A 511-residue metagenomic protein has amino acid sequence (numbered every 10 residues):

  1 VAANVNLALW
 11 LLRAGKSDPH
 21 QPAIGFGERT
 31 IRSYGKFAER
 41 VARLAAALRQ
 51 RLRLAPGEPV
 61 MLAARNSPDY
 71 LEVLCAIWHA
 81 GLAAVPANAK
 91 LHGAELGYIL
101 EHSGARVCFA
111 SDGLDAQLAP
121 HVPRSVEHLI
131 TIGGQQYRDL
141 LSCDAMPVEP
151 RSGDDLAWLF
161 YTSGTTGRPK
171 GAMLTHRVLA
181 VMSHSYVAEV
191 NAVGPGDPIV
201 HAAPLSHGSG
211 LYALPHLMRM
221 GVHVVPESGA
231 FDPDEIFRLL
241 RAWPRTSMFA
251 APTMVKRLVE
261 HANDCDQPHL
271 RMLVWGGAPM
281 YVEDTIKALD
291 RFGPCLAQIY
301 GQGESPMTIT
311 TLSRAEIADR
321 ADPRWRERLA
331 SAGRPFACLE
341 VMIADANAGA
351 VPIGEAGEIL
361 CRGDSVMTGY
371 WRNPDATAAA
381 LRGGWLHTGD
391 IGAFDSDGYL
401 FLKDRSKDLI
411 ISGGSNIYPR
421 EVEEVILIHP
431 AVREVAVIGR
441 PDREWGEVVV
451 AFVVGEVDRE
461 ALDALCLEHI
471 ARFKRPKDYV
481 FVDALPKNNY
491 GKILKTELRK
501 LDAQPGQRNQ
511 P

Functional and structural regions predicted by a protein language model:
A2-N4, P19-H20, D144-Y161, R168 (+2 more regions): Conserved pre-ATP/AMP-binding loop-to-beta segment of ANL
A3, T30, A45-L91, A202 (+1 more regions): Conserved AMP-binding/adenylate-forming
I31-G35, A157-H184: Conserved AMP-binding A3 loop
Y70, L91, C108, M248 (+5 more regions): AMP-binding/adenylate-forming catalytic core of the ANL superfamily
G113-D154, R168: ANL superfamily adenylate-forming
A180-P198, S206-T246, H261: Conserved AMP-binding/adenylation subdomain of ANL enzymes
R245-A250, V259-E327, E340, N347-A350: Gly/Ser/Thr-rich phosphate-binding loop
R334-C338, A346-A379, I417: Conserved ATP/PPi-binding loop(s) of AMP-dependent carboxylate-activating enzymes
